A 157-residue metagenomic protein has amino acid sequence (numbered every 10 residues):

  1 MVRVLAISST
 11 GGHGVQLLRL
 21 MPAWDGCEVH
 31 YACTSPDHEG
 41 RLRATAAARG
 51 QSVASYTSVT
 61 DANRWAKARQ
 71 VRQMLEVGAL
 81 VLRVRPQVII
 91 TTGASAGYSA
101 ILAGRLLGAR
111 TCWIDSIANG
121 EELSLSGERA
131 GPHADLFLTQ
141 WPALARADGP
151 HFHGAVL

Functional and structural regions predicted by a protein language model:
M1-V4: Extreme N-terminal starter segment of soluble prokaryotic enzymes
S8, C27-Q70, A143, H153-G154: Conserved nucleotide-sugar phosphate-binding/catalytic loop shared by glycosyltransferases and other
H13-D25, T45: Short amphipathic alpha-helix
M21-E28, R129-P132: Short, conserved loop/helix-junction motifs that constitute active-site signature segments in enzyme catalytic cores
S55, V88, D135-L136: Well-ordered beta-strand positions
R64-Q87: An amphipathic, basic-hydrophobic alpha-helix
V88-L107: An aromatic- and histidine-rich active-site surface loop
A109-L157: Active-site-proximal region of nucleotide-activated glycan assembly enzymes, centered on histidine/acidic-rich loops
